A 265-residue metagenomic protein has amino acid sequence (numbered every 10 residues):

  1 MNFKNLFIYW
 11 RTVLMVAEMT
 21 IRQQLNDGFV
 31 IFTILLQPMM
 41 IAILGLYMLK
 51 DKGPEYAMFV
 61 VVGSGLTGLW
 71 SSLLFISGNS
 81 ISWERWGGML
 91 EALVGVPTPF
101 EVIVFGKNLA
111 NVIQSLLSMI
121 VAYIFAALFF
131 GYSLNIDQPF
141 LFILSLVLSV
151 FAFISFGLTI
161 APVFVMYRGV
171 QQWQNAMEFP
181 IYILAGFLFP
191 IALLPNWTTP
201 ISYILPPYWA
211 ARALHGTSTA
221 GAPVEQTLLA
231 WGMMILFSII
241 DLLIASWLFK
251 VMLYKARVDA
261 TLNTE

Functional and structural regions predicted by a protein language model:
M1-E265: Hydrophobic transmembrane alpha-helices and immediately adjacent juxtamembrane helices of multi-pass inner-membrane
